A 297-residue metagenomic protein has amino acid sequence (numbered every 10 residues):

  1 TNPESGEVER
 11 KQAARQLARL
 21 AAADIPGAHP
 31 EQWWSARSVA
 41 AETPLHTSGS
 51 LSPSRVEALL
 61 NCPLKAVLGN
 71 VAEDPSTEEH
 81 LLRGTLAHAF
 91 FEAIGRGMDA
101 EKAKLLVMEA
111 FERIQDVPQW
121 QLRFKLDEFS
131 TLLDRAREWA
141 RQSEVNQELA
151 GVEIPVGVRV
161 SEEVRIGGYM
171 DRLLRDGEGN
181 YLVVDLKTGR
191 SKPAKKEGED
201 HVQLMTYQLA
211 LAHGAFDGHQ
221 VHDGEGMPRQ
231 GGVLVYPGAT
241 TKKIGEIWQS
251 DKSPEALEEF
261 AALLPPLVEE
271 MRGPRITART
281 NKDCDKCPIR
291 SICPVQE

Functional and structural regions predicted by a protein language model:
T1-G97, E148-A150, T280, I289: C-terminal, charged and often intrinsically disordered regions of DNA end-processing helicases and nucleases
P3-R15, L20, D24-I25, L211-E297: Metal-dependent nuclease catalytic regions and adjoining charged, substrate-binding loops involved in nucleic-acid end
E9-R10, G49-S52, L60-N61, H80-G84 (+8 more regions): Active-site-proximal structural scaffolding
E57-L68, K104-M108, L174-K187, Y236: Active-site-adjacent bridging/hinge elements
D74-E79, W120-E128, V158-V164, G189-V202 (+2 more regions): Short, contiguous acidic/charged loop-to-helix segments that flank catalytic cores in large enzymes
L86-S161, G245, Q249, E255 (+1 more regions): A non-catalytic, helix-rich entry segment at domain boundaries
A150-H219, M227, A261: Non-catalytic protein-protein interaction segments used by genome-maintenance enzymes to assemble and couple activities
